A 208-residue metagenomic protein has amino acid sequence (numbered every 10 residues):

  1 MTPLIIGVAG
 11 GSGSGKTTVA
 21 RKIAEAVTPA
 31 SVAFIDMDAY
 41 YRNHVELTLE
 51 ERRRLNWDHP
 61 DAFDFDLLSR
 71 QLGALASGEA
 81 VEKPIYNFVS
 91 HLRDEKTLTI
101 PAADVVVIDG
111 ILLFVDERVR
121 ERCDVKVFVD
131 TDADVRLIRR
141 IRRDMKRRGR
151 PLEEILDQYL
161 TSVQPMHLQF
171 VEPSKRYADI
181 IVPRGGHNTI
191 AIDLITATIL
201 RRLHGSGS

Functional and structural regions predicted by a protein language model:
G11: P-loop (Walker A) phosphate-binding loop of NTP-binding proteins
K16: Conserved lysine of the Walker
V19: Hydrophobic positions on the alpha1 helix immediately C-terminal to the Walker A/P-loop
E25-A33: Post-Walker A helix-loop "phosphate-sensing" segment adjacent to the P-loop in P-loop NTPases
A33-I35, R42-S90: Conserved nucleotide-sensing/catalytic segment adjacent to the nucleotide-binding pocket in NTP-handling enzymes
Q71-I108, L200, S206: Phosphate-binding/switch loop-helix module in NTP-utilizing enzymes
D94-R148: ATP-dependent NMP and nucleoside kinases share a basic, alpha-helical "lid"
P101-A102, Q164-S208: NTP-dependent small-molecule kinase module
